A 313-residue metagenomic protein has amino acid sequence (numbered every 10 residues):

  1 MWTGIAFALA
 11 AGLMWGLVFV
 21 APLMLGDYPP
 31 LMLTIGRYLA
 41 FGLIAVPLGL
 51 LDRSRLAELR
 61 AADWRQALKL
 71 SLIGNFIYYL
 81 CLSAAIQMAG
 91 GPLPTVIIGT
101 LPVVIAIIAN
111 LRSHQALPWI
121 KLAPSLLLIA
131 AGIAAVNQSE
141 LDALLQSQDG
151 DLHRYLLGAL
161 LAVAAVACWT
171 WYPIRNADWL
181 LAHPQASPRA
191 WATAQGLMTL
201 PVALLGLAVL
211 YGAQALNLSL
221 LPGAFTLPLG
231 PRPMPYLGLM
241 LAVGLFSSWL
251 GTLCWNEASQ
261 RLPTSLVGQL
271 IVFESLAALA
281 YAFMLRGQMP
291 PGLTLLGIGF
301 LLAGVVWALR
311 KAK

Functional and structural regions predicted by a protein language model:
M1-I35, L43, A131, L144-A182: Glycine-/small-residue-enriched transmembrane alpha-helix faces in small-molecule transporters and effluxers
M14-F19, L50-I98, A134-A135, G244-L262: Specific transmembrane alpha-helical segments of multi-pass solute transporters/efflux pumps, especially DMT/EamA
G16, V20, L72-F76, L80 (+5 more regions): Hydrophobic/small/kink-forming positions within alpha-helical transmembrane segments of polytopic membrane proteins
L25, L33, A85, L111-H114 (+5 more regions): Hydrophobic/aromatic residues within transmembrane alpha-helices of multi-pass small-molecule transporters
D27-I77, V104-I108, L128, A165-R175 (+1 more regions): Transmembrane alpha-helices of multi-pass small-molecule transport proteins
Y38, Y236, T264-K313: C-terminal-most transmembrane helix of multi-pass membrane proteins
A45, L117-Q146, L293-R310: Hydrophobic transmembrane alpha-helices of multi-pass small-molecule transport proteins
L48-D52, L101-L127, L276-L295: C-terminal transmembrane-helix exit sites in multi-pass transporters
